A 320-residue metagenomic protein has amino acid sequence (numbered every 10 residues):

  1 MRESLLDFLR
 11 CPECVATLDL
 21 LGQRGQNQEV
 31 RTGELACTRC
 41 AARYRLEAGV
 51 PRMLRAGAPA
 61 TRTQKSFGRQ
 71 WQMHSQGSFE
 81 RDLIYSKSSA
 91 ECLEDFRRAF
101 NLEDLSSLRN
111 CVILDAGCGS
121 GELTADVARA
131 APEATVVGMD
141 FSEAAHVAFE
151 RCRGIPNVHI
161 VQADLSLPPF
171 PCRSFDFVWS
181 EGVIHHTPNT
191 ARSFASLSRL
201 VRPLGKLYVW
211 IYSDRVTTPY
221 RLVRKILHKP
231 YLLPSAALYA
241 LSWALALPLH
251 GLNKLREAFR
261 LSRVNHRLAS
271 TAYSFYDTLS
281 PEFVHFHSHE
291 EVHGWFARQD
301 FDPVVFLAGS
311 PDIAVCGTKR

Functional and structural regions predicted by a protein language model:
M1-P169, V284-H285, E291, A308-R320: Conserved N-terminal segment of class I S-adenosyl-L-methionine
N110, F175-D176: Local beta-strand N-terminus motif with an aromatic residue
W179: A conserved beta-strand element that flanks and buttresses the S-adenosyl-L-methionine
G182-V183: Short catalytic micro-motifs in class I SAM-dependent methyltransferases
A191-P203: A short glycine-rich, Lys/Arg-flanked "PGG" loop and its adjoining helix->strand segment in the class I
K206-A237, A246-N253: Conserved class I S-adenosyl-L-methionine
T217-I226, N265-V284: Short, glycine-/aromatic-enriched active-site segment of Class I SAM-dependent methyltransferases
P234-S270: Extended, charge-rich helix/loop segments that form flexible, surface "patches" used to engage negatively charged
